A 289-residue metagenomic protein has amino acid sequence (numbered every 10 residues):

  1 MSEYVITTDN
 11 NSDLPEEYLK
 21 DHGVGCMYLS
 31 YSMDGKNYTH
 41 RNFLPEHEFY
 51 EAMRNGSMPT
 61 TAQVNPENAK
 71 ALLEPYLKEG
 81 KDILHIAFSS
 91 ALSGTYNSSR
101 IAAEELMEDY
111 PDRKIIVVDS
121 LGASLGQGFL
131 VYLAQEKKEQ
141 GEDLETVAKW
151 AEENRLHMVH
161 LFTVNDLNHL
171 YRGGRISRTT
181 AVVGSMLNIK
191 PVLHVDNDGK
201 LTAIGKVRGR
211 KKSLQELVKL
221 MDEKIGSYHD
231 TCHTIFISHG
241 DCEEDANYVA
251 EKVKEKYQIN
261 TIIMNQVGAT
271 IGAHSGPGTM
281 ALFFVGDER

Functional and structural regions predicted by a protein language model:
E3-V5, N11-G25, S30, T95 (+4 more regions): Mixed-charge interfacial surface used for oligomerization/domain docking and macromolecular partner engagement
V5-V64, N68: N-terminal glycine-rich anion-binding loop in soluble enzyme alpha/beta folds
R54-L92, N97-I101, E145-A148: Glycine-rich phosphate- or other oxyanion-binding loops that anchor nucleotides, phosphorylated ligands
A87-S89, V118-L121: Short beta-strand->loop
